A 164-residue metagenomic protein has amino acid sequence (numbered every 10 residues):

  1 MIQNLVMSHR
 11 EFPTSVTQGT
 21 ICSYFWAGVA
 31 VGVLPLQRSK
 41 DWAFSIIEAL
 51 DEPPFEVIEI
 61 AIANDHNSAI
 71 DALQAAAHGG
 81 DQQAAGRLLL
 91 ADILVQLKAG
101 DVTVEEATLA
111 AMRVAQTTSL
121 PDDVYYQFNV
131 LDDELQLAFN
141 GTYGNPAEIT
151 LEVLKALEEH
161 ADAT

Functional and structural regions predicted by a protein language model:
I2-T164: Acidic, Ser/Pro/Thr-rich low-complexity regulatory regions and the short amphipathic helical interaction modules they
